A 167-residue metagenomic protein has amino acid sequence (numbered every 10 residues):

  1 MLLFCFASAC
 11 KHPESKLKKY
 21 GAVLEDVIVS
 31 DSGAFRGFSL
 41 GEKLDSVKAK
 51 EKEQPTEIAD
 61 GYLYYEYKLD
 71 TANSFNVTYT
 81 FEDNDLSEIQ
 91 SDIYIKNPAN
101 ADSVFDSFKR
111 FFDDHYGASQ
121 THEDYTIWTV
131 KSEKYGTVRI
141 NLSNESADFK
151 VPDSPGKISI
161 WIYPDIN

Functional and structural regions predicted by a protein language model:
F6-A9: C-terminal motif of bacterial Sec signal peptides marking the signal peptidase cleavage site
H12-D60, I93-N167: Non-cytosolic coordination micro-motifs
S15-L24, Y64-E82: Compositionally biased P/S/T/G-rich terminal and signal peptide-adjacent segments that lie outside catalytic cores
F81-D85, H115-G117: A short, structured loop/turn motif at beta-sheet edges
